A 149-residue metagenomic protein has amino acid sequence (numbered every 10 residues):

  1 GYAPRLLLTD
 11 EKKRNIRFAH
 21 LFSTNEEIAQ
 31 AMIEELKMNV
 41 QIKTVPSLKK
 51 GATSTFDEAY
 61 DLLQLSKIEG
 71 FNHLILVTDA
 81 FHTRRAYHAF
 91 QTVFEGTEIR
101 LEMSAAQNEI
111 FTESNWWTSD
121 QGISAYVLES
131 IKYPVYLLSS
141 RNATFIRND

Functional and structural regions predicted by a protein language model:
G1-T118: A structural signal for short, hydrophobic/glycine-enriched beta-strand patches
S119-R147: A transmembrane-helix-recognition feature enriched in membrane-embedded lipid enzymes and envelope glyco-/phospholipid
